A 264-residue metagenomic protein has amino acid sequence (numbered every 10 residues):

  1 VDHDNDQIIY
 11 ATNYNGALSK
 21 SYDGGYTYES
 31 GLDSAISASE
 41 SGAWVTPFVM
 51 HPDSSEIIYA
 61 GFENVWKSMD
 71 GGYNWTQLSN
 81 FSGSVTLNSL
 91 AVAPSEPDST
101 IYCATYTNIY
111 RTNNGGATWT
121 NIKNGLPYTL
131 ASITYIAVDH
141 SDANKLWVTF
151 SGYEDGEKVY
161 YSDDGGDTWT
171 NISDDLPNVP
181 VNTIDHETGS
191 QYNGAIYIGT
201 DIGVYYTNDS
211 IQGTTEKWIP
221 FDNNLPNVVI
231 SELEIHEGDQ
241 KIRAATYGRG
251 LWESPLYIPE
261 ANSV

Functional and structural regions predicted by a protein language model:
V1-S263: Extracellular glycan-interacting surfaces
